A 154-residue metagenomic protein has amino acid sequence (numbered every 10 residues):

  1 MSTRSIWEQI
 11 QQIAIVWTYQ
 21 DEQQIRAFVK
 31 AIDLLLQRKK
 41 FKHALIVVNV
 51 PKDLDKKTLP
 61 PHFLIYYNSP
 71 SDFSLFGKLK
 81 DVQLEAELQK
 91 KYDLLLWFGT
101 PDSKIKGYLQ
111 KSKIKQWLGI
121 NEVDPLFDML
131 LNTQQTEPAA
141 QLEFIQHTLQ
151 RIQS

Functional and structural regions predicted by a protein language model:
M1, Y67-A86: Glycine-rich, highly charged phosphate/nucleotide-binding loops
M1-E8: Alpha-helical membrane-targeting segments
Y19-K40: Histidine-anchored nucleotide/phosphate-binding helix
K42-P51: Short internal beta-strands
D93-L96: Structural motif
T100-D102: Short glycine-rich anion-binding loops that position phosphate/pyrophosphate groups of nucleotides and phosphorylated
I105-D124: A short, gly/pro- and small-residue-rich
D124-S154: Active-site-proximal region of nucleotide-activated glycan assembly enzymes, centered on histidine/acidic-rich loops
